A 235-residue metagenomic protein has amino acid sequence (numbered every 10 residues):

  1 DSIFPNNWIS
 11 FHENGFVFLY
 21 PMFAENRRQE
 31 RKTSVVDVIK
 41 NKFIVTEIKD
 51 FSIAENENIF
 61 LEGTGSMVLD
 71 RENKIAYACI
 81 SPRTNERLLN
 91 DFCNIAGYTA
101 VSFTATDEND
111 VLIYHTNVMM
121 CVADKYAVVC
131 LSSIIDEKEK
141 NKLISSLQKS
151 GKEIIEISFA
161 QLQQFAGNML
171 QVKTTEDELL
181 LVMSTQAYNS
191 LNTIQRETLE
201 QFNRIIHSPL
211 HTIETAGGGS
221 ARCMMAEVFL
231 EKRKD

Functional and structural regions predicted by a protein language model:
D1-D235: The feature marks the mature, well-folded catalytic cores of soluble enzymes
